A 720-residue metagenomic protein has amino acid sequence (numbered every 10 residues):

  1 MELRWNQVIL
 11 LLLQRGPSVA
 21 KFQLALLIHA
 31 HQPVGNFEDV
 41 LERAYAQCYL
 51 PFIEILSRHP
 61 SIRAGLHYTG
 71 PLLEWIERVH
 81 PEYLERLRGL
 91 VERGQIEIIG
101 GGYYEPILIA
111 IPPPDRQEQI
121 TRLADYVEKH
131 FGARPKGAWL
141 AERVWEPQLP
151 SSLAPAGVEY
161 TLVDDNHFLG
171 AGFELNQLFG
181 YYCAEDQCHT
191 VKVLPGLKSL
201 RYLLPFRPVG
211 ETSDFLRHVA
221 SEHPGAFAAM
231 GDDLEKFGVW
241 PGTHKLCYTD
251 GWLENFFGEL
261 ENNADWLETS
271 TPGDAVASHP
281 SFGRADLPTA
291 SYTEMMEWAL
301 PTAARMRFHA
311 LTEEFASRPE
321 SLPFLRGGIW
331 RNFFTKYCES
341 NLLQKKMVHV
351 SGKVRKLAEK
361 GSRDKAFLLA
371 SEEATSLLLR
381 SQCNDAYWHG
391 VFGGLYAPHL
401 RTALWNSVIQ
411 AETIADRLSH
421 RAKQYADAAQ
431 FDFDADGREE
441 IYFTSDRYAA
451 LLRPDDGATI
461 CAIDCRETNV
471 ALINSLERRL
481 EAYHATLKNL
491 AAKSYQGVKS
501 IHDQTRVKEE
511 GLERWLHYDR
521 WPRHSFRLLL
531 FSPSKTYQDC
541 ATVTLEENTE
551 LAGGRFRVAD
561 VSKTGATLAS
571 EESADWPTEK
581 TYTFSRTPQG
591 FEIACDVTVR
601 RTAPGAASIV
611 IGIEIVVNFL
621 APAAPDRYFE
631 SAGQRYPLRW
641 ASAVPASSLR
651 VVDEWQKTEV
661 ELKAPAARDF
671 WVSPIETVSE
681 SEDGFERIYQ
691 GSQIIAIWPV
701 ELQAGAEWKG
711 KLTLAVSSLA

Functional and structural regions predicted by a protein language model:
A20-L50, S57-H59, Q177-V191, K198-S199 (+6 more regions): Active-site and substrate-binding clefts of carbohydrate-active enzymes
K21-P112, E118-Q119, R134-L140, E159-D165 (+2 more regions): Short, well-structured secondary-structure segments
E42-A46, P114, E118, D446-V558: Acidic-aromatic substrate-binding/catalytic surfaces of carbohydrate-active enzymes
D115-E142, D186-H189, R217-L234: CE4/NodB-like, metal-dependent polysaccharide N-deacetylase domain that modifies extracellular/periplasmic N-acetylated
T121-Q177, K236-F256, C595: Catalytic domains of cell-wall/extracellular-matrix polysaccharide-remodeling enzymes, centered on de-N-acetylation
H130, R134, E222, S570-A621: Acidic, contiguous internal or C-terminal segments within carbohydrate-active enzymes that form a structured patch used
T544-E579, P588-A594, V652-A720: Beta-strand-rich recognition/accessory modules
Q589-E592, R600-V672: Polysaccharide-binding surfaces and accessory modules of carbohydrate-active proteins
